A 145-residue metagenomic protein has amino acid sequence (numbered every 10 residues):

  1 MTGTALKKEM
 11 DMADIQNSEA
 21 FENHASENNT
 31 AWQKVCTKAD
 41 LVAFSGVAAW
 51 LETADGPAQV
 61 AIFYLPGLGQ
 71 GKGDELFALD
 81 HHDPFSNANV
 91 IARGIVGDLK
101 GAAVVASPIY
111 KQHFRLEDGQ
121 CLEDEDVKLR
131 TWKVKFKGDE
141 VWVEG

Functional and structural regions predicted by a protein language model:
T2-A102, R115-L116, K128-G145: N-terminal pre-ligand scaffold of iron-sulfur
D83, S107-Y110: Short cysteine clusters
E125: Active-site loop/oxyanion-hole signature of alpha/beta-hydrolase fold enzymes
